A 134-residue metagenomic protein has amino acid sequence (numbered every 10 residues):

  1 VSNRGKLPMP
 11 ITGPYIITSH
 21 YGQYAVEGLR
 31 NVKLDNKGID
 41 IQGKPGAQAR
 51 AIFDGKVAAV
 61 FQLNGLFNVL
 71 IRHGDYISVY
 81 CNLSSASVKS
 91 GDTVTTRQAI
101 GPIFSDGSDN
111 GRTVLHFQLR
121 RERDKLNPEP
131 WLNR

Functional and structural regions predicted by a protein language model:
V1-A59, G65, R72, R121 (+1 more regions): Extracytoplasmic/periplasmic cell wall- or extracellular glycan-interacting regions that localize and scaffold envelope
N3, E27-G28, L83, I103-F104 (+1 more regions): Short beta-alpha junctions and helix-cap segments that line functional grooves
S19, G43, A59, N82-S85 (+1 more regions): A residue-level detector for short acidic-glycine micro-motifs
F53, H73-D75, N82-S84, F104 (+1 more regions): Active-site proximal loops enriched in glycine and acidic residues that flank catalytic Cys/His/Asp and coordinate
A59, F67-N68, V79, A86-K89 (+1 more regions): A short local loop/turn or secondary-structure capping micro-motif enriched for an aromatic residue
L70, S90-R134: Conserved, short, structured surface segments that act as functional micro-motifs
G74-T93, R97: Short histidine-centered loop motifs in beta-beta connectors
